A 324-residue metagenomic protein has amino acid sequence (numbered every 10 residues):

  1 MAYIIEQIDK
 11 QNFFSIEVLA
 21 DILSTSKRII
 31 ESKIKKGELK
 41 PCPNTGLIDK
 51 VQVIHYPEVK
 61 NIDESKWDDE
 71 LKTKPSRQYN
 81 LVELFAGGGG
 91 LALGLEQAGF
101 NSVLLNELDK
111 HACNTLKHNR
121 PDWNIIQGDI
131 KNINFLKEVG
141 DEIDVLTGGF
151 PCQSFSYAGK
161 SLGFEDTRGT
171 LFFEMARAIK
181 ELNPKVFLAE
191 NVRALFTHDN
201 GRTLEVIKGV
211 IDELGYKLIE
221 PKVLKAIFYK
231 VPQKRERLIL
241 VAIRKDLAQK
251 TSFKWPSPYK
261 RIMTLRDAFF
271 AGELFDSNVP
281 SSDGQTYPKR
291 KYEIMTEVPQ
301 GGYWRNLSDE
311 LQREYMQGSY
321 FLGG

Functional and structural regions predicted by a protein language model:
A2-E17, I22-K36, G46-V103, V210-E213 (+1 more regions): S-adenosyl-L-methionine-dependent DNA methyltransferase catalytic core
C42-P43: Beta-hairpin "wing" of winged helix-turn-helix
N61-N183, R193-T197, R202-E205, D212: Core alpha/beta nucleotide-donor-binding catalytic domains of modification enzymes
Q127-G128, R193, Y216-F228: Conserved S-adenosyl-L-methionine
F135, Y229-Q233: Acidic pyrophosphate-coordinating catalytic loop
E142, P232-R237: A short, glycine/Asx- and small/polar-enriched loop/turn that sits immediately N-terminal to a beta-strand
K185-A189: Conserved beta-strand signature within the Rossmann-like core of class I S-adenosyl-L-methionine
